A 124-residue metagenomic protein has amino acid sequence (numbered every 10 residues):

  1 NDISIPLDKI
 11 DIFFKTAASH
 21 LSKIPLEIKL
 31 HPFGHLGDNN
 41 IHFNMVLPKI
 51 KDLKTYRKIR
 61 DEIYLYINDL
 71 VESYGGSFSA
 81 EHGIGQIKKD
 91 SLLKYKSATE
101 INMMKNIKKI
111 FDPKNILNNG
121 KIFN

Functional and structural regions predicted by a protein language model:
N1-N124: Conserved glycine-rich FAD pyrophosphate-binding loop
